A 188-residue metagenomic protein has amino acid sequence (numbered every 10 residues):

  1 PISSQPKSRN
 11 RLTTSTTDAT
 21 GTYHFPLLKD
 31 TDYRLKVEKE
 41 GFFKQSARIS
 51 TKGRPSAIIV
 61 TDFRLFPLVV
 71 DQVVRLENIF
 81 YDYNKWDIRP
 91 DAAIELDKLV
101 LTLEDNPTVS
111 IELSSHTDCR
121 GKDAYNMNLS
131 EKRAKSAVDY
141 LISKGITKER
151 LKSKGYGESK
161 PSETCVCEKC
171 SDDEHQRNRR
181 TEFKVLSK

Functional and structural regions predicted by a protein language model:
P1-N10, D91: Short, ordered, surface-exposed loop/turn motifs in non-cytosolic proteins
P6-T22: Short, acidic Ser/Thr/Gly-rich low-complexity loop/linker segments typical of extracellular and cell-surface proteins
G21, K29-G41: A short, solvent-exposed beta-strand micro-motif common in secreted/extracellular proteins
T22-L27, T61-D62: Exposed aromatic-hydrophobic patches
E40-T61: Structured interaction patches on ligand/partner-binding surfaces of diverse proteins
I59-V73: Conserved "repeat-terminator" motif of extracellular CCP/Sushi domains
Y81-S115, V138-S143, F183-K188: Periplasmic peptidoglycan-binding/anchoring modules of Gram-negative envelope and division proteins
S114-K188: Periplasmic OmpA-like peptidoglycan-binding domain that tethers envelope proteins to the cell wall
